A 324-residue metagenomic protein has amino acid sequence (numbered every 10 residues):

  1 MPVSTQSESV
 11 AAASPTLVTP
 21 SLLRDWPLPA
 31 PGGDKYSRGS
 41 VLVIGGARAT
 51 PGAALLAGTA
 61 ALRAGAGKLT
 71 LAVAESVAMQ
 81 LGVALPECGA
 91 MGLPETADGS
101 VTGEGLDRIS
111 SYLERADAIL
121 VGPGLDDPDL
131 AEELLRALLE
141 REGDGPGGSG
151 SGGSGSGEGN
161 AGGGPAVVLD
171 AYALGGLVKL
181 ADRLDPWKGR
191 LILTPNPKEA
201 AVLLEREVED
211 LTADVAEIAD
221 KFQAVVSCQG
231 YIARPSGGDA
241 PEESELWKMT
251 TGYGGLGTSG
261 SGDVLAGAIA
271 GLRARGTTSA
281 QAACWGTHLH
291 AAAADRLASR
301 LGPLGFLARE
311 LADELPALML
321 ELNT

Functional and structural regions predicted by a protein language model:
M1-A166, G175-R190, P197, A201-T324: Small-residue (G/A/S/T)-rich helix-start motifs and N-terminal tracts that mark the onset
